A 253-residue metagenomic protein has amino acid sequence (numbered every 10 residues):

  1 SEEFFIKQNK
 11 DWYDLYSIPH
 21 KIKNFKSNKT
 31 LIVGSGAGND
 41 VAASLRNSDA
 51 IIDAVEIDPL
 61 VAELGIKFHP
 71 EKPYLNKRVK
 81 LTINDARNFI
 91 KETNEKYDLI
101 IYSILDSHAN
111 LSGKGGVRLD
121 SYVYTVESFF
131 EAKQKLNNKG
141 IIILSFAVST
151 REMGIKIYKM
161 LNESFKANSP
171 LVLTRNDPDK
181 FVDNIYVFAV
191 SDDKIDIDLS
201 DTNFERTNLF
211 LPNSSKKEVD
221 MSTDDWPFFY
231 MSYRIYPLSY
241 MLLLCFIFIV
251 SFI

Functional and structural regions predicted by a protein language model:
S1-S48, I52-P73, I155, K159-M160 (+1 more regions): Class I S-adenosylmethionine
V33, N47, V55, T82-N84 (+4 more regions): Generic beta-strand/beta-sheet core signal
N47, Y74-N76, F165-A167: Short, well-ordered coil/turn elements that cap or connect secondary structure elements
I51, R78-K80, N168-S169: Conserved beta-strand segments of alpha/beta enzyme cores
L60, N76-K77, I83-N84, K96-K156: Mobile active-site "lid"/loop adjacent to the S-adenosyl-L-methionine
N88-N94: Short conserved loop adjoining the S-adenosyl-L-methionine
V148-T207: Class I S-adenosyl-L-methionine
